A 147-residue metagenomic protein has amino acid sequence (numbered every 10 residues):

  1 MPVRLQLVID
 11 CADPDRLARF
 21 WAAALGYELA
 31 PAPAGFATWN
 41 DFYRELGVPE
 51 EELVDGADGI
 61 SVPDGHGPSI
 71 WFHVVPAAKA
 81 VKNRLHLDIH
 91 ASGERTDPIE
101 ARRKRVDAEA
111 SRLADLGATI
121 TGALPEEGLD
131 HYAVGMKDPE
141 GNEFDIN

Functional and structural regions predicted by a protein language model:
P2-I9, L25, P31-A34, R44-E51 (+5 more regions): Vicinal oxygen chelate
A12-A23: Hydrophobic ligand-binding cavity/cleft-lining segments
G35, W39: Residue-level hotspots at or immediately adjacent to binding/recognition sites across diverse folds
